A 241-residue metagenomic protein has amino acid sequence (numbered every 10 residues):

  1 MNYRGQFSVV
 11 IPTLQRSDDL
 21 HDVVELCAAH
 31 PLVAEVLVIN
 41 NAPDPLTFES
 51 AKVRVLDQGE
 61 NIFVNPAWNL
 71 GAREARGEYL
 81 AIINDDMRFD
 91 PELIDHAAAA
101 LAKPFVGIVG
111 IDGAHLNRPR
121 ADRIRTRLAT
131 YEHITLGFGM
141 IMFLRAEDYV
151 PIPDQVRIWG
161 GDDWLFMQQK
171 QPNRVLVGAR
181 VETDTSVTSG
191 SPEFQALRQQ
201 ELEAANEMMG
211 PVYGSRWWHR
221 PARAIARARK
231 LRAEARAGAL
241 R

Functional and structural regions predicted by a protein language model:
Q15-A29: Short, well-formed alpha-helical segments that are part of the catalytic scaffolds of diverse glycosyltransferases
L26, V38-F48: A conserved acidic beta->alpha catalytic loop
Q58-A75: Glycine-rich, basic loop-to-helix element that forms the pyrophosphate-binding segment of sugar-nucleotide handling
L80: Short aromatic/hydrophobic "clamp" motif used to bind/position activated sugar donors
E92-R123: Conserved donor NDP-sugar-binding/catalytic core segment of glycosyltransferases
R125-L144: A recurrent flexible, glycine/aromatic-enriched loop bordering the glycosyltransferase active site that acts as
M142, D148, V156-A179: A short, conserved alpha-helix in the catalytic core of glycosyltransferases
V175-L197: Active-site donor/metal-binding and catalytic loop motifs of nucleotide-sugar-dependent glycosylation enzymes
